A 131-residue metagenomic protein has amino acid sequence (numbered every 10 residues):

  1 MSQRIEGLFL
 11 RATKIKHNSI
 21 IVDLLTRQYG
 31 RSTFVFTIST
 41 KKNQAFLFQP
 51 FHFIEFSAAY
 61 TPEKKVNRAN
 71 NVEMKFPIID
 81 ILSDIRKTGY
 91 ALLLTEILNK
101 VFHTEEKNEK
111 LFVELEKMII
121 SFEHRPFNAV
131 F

Functional and structural regions predicted by a protein language model:
M1-F131: Non-catalytic alpha-helical scaffolds and adjoining flexible linkers that form interface surfaces for assembly
